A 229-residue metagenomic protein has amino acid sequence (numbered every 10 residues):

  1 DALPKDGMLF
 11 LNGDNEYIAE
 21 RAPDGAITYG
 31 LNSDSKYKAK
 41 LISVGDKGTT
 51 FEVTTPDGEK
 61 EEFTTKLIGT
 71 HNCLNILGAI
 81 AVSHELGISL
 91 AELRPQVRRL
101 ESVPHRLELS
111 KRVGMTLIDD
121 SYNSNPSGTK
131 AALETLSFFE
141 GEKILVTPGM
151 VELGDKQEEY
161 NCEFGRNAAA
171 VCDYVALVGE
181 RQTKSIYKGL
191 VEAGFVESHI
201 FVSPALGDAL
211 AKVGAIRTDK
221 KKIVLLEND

Functional and structural regions predicted by a protein language model:
A2, L9-N12: ADP-ribose/adenylate-binding Rossmann-like module
P4-K5, E16: Internal metal/ion-chelating core segments
K5, A22-G25, K47, D57-G58 (+2 more regions): ATP-dependent carboxylate-amine ligase
G13-K60, V103-P104: Extended acidic/charged loop-beta regions that coordinate divalent cations and stabilize anionic phosphate/carboxylate
T64-T65: Histidine-centered acyl-transfer/condensation active-site motif and its immediate structural neighborhood
